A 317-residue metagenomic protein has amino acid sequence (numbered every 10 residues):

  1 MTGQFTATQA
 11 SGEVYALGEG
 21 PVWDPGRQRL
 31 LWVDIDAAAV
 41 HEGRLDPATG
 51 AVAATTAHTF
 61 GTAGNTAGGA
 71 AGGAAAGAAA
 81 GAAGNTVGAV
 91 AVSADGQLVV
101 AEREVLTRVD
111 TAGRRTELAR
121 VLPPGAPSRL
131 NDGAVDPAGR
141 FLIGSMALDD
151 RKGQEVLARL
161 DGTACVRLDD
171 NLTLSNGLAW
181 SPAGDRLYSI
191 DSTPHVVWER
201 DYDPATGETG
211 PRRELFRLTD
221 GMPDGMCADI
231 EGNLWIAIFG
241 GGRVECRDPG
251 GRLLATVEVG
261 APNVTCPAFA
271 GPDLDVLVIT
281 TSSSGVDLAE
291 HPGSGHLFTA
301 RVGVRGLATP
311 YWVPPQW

Functional and structural regions predicted by a protein language model:
T6-G12, A51-A63, G81, T116-P123 (+3 more regions): A short beta-strand motif characteristic of beta-propeller blades
E13-R27, A63-G64, A83-L98, P124-R140 (+5 more regions): Beta-rich, blade/repeat-based domains predominating in secreted/periplasmic proteins but also intracellular
D24-P25, L30-D36, S93, L98-R103 (+4 more regions): Conserved beta-strand positions in repeat-built beta-propeller and related beta-rich domains
A39-H41, V105, E155-A158, V196-W198 (+2 more regions): A short loop-to-beta-strand structural motif that recurs across blades of beta-propeller domains
L45-A48, R200-G207, V302-G306: Short loop/turn segments immediately following beta-strands, especially the blade-tip and inter-blade linker loops
A94-D95, D110-A112, A158-A164, S181-P182 (+3 more regions): Flexible "stalk/tail and boundary" regions
D110, R114-L168: Hydrophobic alpha-helical segments and helix pairs
A270-W317: Blade-level signature of beta-propeller repeat domains, shared across WD40, Kelch, NHL, RCC1 and BNR/Asp-box propellers
